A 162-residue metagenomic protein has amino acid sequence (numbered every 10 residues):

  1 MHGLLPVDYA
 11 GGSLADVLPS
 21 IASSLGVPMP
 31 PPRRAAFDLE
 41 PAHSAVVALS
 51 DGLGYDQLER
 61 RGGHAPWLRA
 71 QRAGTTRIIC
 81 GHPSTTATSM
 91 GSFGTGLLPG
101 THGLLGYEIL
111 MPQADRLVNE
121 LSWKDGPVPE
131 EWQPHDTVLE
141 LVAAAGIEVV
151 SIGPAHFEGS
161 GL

Functional and structural regions predicted by a protein language model:
M1-S13, L18-V27, R60-T76, G81-L162: His/Asp/Glu-rich, glycine-adjacent segments that coordinate divalent cations and/or stabilize oxyanion chemistry on
I21, A42-Y55, F93: Beta-strand elements within well-structured catalytic alpha/beta cores of enzymes that handle phosphate/sulfate esters
V27-A42, V142-A144: A short acidic-Thr-Gly-centered motif at the start of a beta-strand
P28, Y55-D56: Short substrate-entry loop that stabilizes the transition state in hydrolases
R33, S50, D56-R60, H102-L105: Short N-terminal amphipathic alpha-helices
E40, D56-Q57, H64: ATP/Mg2+-dependent ligation/transfer catalytic cores
